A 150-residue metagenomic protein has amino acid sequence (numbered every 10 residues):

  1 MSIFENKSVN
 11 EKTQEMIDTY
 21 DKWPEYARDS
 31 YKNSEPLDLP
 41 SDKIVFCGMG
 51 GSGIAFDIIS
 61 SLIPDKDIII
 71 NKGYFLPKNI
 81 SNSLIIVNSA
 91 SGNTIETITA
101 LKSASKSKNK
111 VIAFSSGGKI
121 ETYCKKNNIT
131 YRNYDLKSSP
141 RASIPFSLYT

Functional and structural regions predicted by a protein language model:
M1-S30: Cofactor-/ligand-binding subdomain signature composed of acidic, glycine-rich, tryptophan-containing flexible loops
Y26-P40: A short, well-structured juxtamembrane/interface segment
D38-T150: Glycine-rich phosphate-binding loops that contact phosphosugars or nucleotide phosphates
